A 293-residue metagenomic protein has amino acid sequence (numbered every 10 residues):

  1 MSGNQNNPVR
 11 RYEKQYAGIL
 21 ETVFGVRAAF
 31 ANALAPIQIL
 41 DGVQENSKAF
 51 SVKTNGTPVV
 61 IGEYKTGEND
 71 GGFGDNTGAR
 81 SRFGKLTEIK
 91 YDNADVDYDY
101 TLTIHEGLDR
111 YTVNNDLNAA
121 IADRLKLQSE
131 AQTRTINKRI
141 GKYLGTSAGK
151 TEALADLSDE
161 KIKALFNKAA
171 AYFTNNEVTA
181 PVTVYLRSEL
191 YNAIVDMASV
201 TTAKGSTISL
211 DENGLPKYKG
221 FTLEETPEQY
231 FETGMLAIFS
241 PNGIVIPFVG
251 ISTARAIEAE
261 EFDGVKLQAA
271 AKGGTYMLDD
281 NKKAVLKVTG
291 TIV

Functional and structural regions predicted by a protein language model:
S2-A29: Long, low-complexity intrinsically disordered regions in eukaryotic proteins
S2-Y12, I244-V293: Extended, compositionally biased alpha-helical segments that mediate assembly or anchoring
R11, D123, L127, A131 (+1 more regions): Alpha-helix boundary/N-cap detector
E21-Y100: Assembly/oligomerization interface modules of large self-assembling protein complexes
N32-I37, K138, A148-T151, V182: Short glycine-rich, low-complexity/disordered patches
E88-E152, E260-A271: Long, contiguous amphipathic alpha-helices that act as assembly "spine/axial" helices in icosahedral shell and virion
R139-A169, S188-D196: Internal, well-folded beta-alpha domain core
A171-E261: Extended oligomerization regions of viral-like shell subunits
